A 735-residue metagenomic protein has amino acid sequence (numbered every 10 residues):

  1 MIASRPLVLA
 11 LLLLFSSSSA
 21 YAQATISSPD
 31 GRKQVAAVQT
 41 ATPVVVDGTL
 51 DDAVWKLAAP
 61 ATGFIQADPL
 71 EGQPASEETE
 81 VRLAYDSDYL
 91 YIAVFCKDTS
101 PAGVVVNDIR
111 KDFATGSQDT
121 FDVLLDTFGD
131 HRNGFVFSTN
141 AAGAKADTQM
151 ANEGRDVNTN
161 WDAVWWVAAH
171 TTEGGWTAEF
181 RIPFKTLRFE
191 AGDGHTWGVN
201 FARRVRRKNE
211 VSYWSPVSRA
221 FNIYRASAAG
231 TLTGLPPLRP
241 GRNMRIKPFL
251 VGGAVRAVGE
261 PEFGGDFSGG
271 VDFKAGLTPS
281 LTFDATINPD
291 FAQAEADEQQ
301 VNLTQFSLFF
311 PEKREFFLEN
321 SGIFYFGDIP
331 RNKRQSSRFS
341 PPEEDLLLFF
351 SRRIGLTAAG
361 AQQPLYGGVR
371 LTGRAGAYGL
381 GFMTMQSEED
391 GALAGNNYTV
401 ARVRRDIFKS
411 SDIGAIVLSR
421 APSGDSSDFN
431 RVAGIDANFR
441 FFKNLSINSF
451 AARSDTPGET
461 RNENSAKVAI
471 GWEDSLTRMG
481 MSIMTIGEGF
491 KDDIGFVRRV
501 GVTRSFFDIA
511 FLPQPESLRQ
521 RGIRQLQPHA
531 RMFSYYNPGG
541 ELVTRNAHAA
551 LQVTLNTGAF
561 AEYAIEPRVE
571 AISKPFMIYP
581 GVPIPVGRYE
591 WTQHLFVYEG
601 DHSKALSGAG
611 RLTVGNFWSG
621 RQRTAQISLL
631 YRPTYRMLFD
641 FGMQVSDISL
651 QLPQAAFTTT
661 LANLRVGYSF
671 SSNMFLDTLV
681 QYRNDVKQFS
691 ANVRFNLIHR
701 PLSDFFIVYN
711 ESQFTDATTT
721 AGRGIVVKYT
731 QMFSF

Functional and structural regions predicted by a protein language model:
M1-V8: Bacterial N-terminal signal peptides that target proteins for export
V8-S18: Bacterial N-terminal signal peptides
A22-D406, D412-A415: Structural preference for beta-rich elements and adjacent junctions enriched in aromatics
R188-H195, P236-M244, S280, A377 (+7 more regions): Short loop/turn motifs that connect adjacent beta-strands in outer-membrane beta-barrel proteins
P248, F267-F273, L281, I287 (+8 more regions): Extended, hydrophobic alpha-helical segments in both membrane/secreted and soluble proteins
E260-E262, D272, T304, A359 (+7 more regions): Alpha-helix capping and helix-loop boundary segments enriched in small/acidic/polar residues
P364, F450-F735: Exposed, low-structure sequence patches enriched in small/polar residues
E388-V468: Beta-propeller domains
